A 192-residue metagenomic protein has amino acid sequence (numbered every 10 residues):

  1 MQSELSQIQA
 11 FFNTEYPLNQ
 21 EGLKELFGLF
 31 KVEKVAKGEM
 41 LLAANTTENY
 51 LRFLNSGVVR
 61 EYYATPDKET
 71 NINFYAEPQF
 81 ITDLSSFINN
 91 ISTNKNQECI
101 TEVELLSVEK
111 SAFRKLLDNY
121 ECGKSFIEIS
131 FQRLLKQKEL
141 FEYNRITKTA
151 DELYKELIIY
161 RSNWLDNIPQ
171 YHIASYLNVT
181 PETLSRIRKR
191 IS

Functional and structural regions predicted by a protein language model:
M1-K31: Cyclic nucleotide-binding regulatory module and flanking cytosolic helices
E33, R52, N73, E98 (+3 more regions): Residues that recognize and position ribonucleotide moieties
E39-T101: Cyclic nucleotide-binding regulatory domains
Y62, D83-L84, K115-L116, L157 (+1 more regions): Residues that scaffold the ATP/ADP-binding catalytic core of kinase and kinase-like folds
T93, A112-T149, L153: A small-molecule sensor/coupling module
K148-S192: Phosphate-/nucleic-acid-contacting segments
